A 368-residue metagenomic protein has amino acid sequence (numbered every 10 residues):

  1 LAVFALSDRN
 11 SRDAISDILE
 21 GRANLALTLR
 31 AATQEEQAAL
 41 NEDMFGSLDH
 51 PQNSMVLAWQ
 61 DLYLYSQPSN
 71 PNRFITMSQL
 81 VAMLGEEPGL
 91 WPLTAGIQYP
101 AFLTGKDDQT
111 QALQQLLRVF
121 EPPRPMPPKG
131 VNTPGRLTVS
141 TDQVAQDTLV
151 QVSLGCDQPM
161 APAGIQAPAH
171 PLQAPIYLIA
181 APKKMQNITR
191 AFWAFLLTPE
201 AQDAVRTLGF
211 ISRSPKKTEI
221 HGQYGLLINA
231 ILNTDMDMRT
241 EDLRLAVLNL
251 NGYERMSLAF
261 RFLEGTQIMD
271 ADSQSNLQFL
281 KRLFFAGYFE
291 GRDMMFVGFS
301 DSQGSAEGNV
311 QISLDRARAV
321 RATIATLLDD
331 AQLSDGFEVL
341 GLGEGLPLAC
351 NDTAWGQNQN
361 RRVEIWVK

Functional and structural regions predicted by a protein language model:
L1-L84: N-terminal segment of the mature folded domain
D13, F299-K368: Periplasmic OmpA-like peptidoglycan-binding domain that tethers envelope proteins to the cell wall
A14-D17, F102-G164: Ligand-binding pocket segment of bilobal, Venus flytrap-like solute-binding proteins
Q37-N53, Q60, A145-A167: Ligand-binding "clamshell"
S54-P128, Q146: Extracytoplasmic ligand-binding site segments that recognize negatively charged/polar headgroups
D61-N70, P168-A169, Q173-I188, F262: A bilobed periplasmic-binding-protein/Venus flytrap-type ligand-binding module shared by bacterial periplasmic
M77-T94, F195-I220: Periplasmic-binding protein-like
Q202, R206, S214-D293: Periplasmic peptidoglycan-binding/tethering modules of Gram-negative envelope proteins
